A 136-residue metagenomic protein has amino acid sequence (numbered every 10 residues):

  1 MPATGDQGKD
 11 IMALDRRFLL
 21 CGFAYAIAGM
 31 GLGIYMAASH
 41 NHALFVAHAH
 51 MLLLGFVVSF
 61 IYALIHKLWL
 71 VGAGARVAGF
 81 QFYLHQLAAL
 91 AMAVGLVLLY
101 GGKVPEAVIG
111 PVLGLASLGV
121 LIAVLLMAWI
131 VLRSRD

Functional and structural regions predicted by a protein language model:
P2-D136: Hydrophobic alpha-helical transmembrane segments of multi-pass integral membrane proteins
